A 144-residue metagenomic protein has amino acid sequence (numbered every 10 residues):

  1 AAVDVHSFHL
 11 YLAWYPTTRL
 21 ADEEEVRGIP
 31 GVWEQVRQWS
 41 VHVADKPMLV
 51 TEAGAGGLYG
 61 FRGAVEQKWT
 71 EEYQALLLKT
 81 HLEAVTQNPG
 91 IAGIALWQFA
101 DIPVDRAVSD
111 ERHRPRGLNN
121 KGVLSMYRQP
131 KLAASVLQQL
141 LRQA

Functional and structural regions predicted by a protein language model:
A1-Q87: Extracellular glycoside hydrolase catalytic/binding regions
N88-A144: Aromatic-rich peripheral "rim/lid" segments of glycoside hydrolase catalytic domains that contact and position glycan
